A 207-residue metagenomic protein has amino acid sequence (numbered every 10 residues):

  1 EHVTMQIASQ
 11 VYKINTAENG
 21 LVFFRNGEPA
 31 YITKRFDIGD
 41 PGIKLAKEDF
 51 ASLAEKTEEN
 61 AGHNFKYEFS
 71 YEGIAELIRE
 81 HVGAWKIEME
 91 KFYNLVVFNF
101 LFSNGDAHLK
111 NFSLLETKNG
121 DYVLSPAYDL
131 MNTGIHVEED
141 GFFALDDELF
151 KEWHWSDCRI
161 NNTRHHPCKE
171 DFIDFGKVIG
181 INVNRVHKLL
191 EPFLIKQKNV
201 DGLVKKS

Functional and structural regions predicted by a protein language model:
E1-L109, S113-S207: Anionic ligand-binding catalytic core segments
